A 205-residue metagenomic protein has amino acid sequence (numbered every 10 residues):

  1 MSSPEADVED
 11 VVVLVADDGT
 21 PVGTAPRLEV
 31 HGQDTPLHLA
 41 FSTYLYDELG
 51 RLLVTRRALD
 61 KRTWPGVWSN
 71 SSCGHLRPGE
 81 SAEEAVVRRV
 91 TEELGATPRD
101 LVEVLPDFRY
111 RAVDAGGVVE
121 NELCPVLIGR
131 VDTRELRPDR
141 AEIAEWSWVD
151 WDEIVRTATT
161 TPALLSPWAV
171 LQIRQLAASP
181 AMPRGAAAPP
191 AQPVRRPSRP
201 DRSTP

Functional and structural regions predicted by a protein language model:
S2-S42, Y46-E48: Acidic, metal-coordinating catalytic segment for phosphate/diphosphate chemistry, firing primarily on the Nudix
P21-T24, G50-R56, E135-P138: Short, well-ordered strand-loop elements centered on a beta-strand within folded domains, enriched for acidic residues
P26-E29, G66, D107-P205: Nudix hydrolase/Nudix homology domain
P36, K61, P65, S69 (+3 more regions): Hydrophobic alpha-helical segments and helix-packing faces
L37-S42, G74-G79, R156-V170: Short, surface-exposed secondary-structure junctions/capping segments
A40-S72: A glycine-rich, hydrophobic loop/mini-helix early in the fold
L53-V54, S71-L105, L127: The catalytic Nudix box helix
L59-K61, H75, F108-Y110: Short, catalytically relevant binding-site loops at active-site mouths
